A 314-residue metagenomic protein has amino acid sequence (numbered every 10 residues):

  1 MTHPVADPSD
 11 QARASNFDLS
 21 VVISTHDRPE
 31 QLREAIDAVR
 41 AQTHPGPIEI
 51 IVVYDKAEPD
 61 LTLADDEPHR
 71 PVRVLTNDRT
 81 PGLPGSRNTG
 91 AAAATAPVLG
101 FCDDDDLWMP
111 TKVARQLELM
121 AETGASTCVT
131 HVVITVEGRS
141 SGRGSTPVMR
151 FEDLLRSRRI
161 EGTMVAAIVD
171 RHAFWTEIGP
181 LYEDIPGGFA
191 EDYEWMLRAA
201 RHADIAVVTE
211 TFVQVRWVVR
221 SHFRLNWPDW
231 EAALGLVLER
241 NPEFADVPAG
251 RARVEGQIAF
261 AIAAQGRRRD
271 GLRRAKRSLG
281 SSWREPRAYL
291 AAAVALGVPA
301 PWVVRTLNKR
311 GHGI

Functional and structural regions predicted by a protein language model:
F17-S20, E49, E194: Cell-envelope/extracellular polymer assembly enzymes that use nucleotide-activated donors
D37-P47: Short, acidic, metal-binding catalytic loop of nucleotide-sugar glycosyltransferases
A38, Y54-L63, R79, D103: A conserved acidic beta->alpha catalytic loop
H69-P71, G85-S86, R115-G179: Flexible acidic/His/Gly-enriched loops in nucleotide-sugar-dependent glycosyltransferase catalytic domains
N77-A94: Glycine-rich, basic loop-to-helix element that forms the pyrophosphate-binding segment of sugar-nucleotide handling
L99: Short aromatic/hydrophobic "clamp" motif used to bind/position activated sugar donors
M149-P228: Conserved nucleotide-sugar donor-binding catalytic segment
T211, V215-V218, F223-G250, R268-G280: Catalytic core of nucleotide-sugar-dependent glycosyltransferases
